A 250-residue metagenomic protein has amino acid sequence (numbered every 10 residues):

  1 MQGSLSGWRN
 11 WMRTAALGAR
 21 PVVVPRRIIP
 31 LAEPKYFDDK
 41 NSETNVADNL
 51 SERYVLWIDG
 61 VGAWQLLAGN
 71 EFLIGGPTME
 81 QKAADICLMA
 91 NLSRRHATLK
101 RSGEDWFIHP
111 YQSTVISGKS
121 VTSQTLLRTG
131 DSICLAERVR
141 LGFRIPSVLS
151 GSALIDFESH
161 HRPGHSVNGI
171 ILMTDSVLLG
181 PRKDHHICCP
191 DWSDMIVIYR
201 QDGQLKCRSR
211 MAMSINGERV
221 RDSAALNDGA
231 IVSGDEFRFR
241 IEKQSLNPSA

Functional and structural regions predicted by a protein language model:
M1-E52, V139-R208, N216-A250: Regulatory inter-domain linker segments that are low-complexity and enriched for serine/threonine/proline
M1-V24, R94-R144: Extended, hydrophobic interaction surfaces within ordered domains
K35, K40, V61, K119-S120 (+1 more regions): Intrinsically disordered, low-complexity regions of eukaryotic proteins
W57-G60, M79, E158-H165: Short, solvent-exposed loop/edge segments of extracellular or virion-exposed proteins
G60-V61, E104: Change "in extracellular beta-sheet-rich domains … of secreted and cell-surface proteins" to "in beta-sheet-rich domains
L67-G130, N168-E236: Forkhead-associated
